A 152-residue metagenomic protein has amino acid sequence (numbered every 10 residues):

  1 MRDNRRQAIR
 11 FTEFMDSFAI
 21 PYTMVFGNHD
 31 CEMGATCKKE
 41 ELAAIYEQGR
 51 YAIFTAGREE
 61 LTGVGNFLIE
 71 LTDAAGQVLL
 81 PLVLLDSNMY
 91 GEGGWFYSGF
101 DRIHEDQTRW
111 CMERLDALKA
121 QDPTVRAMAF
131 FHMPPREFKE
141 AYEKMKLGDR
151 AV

Functional and structural regions predicted by a protein language model:
M1: Active-site-adjacent substrate/metal-binding segments within catalytic domains of carbohydrate-active enzymes
R6-P123: Extended active-site neighborhood of metal-dependent phosphoesterases/phosphodiesterases
D122-V152: Active-site-proximal segments of metal-dependent phosphoesterases and phosphodiesterases across multiple
